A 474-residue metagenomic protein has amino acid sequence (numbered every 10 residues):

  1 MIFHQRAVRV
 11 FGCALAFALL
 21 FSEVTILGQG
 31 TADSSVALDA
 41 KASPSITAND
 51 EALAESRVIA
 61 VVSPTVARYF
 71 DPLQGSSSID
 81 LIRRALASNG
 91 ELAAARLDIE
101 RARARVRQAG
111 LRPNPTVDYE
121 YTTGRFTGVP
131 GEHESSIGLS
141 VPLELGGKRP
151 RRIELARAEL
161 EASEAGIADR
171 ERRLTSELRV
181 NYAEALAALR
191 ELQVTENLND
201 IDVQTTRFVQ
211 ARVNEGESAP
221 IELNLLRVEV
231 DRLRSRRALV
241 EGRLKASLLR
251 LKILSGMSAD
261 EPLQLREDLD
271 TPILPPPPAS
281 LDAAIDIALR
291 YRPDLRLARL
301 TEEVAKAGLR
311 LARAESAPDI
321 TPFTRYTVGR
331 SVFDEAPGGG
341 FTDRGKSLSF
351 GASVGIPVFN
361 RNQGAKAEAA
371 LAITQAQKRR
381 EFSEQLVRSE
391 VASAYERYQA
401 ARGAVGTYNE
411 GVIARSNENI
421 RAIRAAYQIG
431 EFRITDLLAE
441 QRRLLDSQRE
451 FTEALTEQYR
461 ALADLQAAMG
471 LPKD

Functional and structural regions predicted by a protein language model:
M1-R84, E241-I287, Q466-D474: Terminal intrinsically disordered/low-complexity segments used for targeting and assembly
I2, R149, A165-I287, R397 (+3 more regions): Periplasmic alpha-helical coiled-coil/stalk elements that build and connect Gram-negative outer-membrane
S63-G75, D118-K148, R152, E267-P278 (+3 more regions): Small/polar, glycine/serine/threonine/aspartate-rich low-complexity segments that form flexible
D71, D80-L86, A162, S218 (+2 more regions): Amphipathic alpha-helical coiled-coil scaffold segments and their short linker/junction regions
R83-A93, E100-N114, G128-V129, I137-E154 (+8 more regions): A glycine-/polar-enriched beta->alpha junction
A94-V106, R170, L174-T195, Q204-T206 (+5 more regions): Amphipathic alpha-helical coiled-coil segments
E154-R157, P220-V228, I434-R442: Short, charged, amphipathic alpha-helical segments
